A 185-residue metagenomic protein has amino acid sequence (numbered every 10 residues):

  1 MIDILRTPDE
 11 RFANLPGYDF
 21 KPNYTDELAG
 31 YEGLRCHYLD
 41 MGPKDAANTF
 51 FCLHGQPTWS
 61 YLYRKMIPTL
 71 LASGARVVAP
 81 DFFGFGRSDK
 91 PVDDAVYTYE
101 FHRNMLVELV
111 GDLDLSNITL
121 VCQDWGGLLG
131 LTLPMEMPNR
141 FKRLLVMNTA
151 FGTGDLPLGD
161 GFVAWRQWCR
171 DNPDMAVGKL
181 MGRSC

Functional and structural regions predicted by a protein language model:
M1-P22, C36, M41-K44, T49 (+5 more regions): Flexible "cap/lid" subdomain of the alpha/beta-hydrolase fold that forms the substrate-access gate
G30-G33: Per-ARNT-Sim (PAS) sensory domains and their PAS-associated C-terminal
C52-G55, A79: Structural cue for short, hydrophobic secondary-structure segments
Q56-I67: The serine-hydrolase catalytic nucleophile loop
T69-L71: Short hydrophobic signal-anchor/transmembrane segments that target glycosyltransferases and glycosylation machinery
